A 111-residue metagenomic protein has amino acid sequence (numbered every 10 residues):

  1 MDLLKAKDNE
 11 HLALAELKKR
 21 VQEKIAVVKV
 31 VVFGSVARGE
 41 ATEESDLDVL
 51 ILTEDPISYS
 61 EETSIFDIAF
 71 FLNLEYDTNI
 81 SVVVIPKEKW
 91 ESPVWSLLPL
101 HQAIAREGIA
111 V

Functional and structural regions predicted by a protein language model:
M1-K29, R38-E43, T53-V111: Catalytic core of pol beta-like nucleotidyltransferases
S35: Conserved H-loop
D48-L52: Short beta-strand->loop micro-motif that forms the acidic, two-metal-ion catalytic signature in nucleotide-processing
